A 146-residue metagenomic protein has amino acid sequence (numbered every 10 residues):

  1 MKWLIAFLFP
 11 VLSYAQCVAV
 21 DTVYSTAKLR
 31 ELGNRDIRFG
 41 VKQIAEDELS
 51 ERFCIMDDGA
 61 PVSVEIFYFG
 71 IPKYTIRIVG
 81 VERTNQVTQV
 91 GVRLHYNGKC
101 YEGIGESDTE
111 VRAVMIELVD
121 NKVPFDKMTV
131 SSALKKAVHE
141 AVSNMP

Functional and structural regions predicted by a protein language model:
M1-K2, K135: Short amphipathic alpha-helical segments that mediate assembly, nucleic-acid/protein binding, or membrane association
K2-C54, E140-P146: A structural "domain/chain start" motif
L29, G33, I37-V41, E82-Q86 (+1 more regions): Extracytoplasmic/periplasmic, Sec-exported soluble proteins
Q43, D47, K99-P146: C-terminal/domain-edge helix-coil "capping" segments
D57: Substrate-binding/specificity loop regions of serine endopeptidase catalytic domains, predominantly subtilases
A60-N121: Surface-exposed short loop/turn segments
